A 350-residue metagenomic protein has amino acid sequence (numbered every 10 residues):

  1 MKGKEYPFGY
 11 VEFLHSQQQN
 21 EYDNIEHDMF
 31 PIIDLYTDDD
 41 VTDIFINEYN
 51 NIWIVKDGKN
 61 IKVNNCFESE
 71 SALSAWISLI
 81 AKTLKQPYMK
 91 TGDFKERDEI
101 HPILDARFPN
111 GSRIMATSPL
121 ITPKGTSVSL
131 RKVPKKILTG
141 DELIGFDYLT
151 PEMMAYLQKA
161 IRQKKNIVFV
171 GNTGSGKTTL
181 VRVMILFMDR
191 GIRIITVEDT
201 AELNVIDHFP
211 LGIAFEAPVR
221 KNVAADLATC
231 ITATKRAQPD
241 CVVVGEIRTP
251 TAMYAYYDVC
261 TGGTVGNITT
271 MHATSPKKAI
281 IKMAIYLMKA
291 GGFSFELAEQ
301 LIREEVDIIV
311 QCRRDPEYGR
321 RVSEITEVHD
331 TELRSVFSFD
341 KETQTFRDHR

Functional and structural regions predicted by a protein language model:
M1-K62: N-terminal anchoring/assembly modules that precede and organize ATP-driven motor systems
E26-D38, R107, G291-E299: Short aromatic-glycine motifs in intrinsically disordered, low-complexity regions
V55, N60-Q163: P-loop NTP-binding catalytic core
K164-I167, V183-E304, Q311-R314: Switch/coupling sub-region of P-loop NTPases
F169-G171: Hydrophobic anchor at the beta1->P-loop junction of P-loop NTPases
G174: Walker A (P-loop) phosphate-binding loop of P-loop NTPases
K177: Conserved lysine of the Walker
R303-R350: Conserved P-loop NTPase
